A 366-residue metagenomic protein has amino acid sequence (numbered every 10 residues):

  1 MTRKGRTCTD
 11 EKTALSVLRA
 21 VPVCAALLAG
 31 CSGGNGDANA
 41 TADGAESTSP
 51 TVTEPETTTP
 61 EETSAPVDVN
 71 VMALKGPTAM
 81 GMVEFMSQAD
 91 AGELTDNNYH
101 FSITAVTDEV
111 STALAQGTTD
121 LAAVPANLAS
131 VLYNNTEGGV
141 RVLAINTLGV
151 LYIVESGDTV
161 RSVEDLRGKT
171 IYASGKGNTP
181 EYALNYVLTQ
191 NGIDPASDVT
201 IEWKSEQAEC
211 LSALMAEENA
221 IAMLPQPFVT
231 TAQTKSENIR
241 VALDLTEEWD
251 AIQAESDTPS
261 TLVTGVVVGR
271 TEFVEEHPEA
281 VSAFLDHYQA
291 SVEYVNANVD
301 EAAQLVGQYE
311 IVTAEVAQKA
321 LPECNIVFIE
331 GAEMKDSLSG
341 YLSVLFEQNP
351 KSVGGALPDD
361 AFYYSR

Functional and structural regions predicted by a protein language model:
T2-L18: Bacterial N-terminal signal peptides that target proteins for export
A26-G30: C-terminal motif of bacterial Sec signal peptides marking the signal peptidase cleavage site
C31-E46: Bacterial lipoprotein signal-peptidase II cleavage site
D43-G44, T51-W203, A220, Q226 (+1 more regions): Short, glycine-/small- and polar/acidic-enriched structural segments that line small-molecule recognition paths
A89-N97, E247-S260, I326-K335: Short, solvent-exposed loop/beta-turn-alpha elements that line the ligand-binding surface or hinge of extracytoplasmic
N127-L128, T136, E209-L305: Pocket-lining segment of extracytoplasmic ligand-binding domains
V274-Q348: Secondary-structure end/capping motifs
S339-R366: Conserved C-terminal helix/tail region of periplasmic/extracytoplasmic solute-binding proteins
